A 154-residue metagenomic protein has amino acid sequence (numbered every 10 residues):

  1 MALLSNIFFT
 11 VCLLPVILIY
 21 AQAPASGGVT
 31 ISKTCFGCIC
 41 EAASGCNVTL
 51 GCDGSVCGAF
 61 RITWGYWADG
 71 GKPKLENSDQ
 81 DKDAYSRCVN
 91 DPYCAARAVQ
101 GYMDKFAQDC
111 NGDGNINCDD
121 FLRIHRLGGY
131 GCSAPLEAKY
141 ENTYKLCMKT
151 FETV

Functional and structural regions predicted by a protein language model:
M1-C12: Classical eukaryotic N-terminal signal peptides for Sec-dependent ER targeting/secretion, especially the positively
L13-T30, T34: N-terminal signal peptide
Q22-S26, A138-V154: C-terminal helix/juxtamembrane-tail motif
T30-N47, I62, V99, F121-G129: Short, functionally critical alpha-helical segments immediately adjacent to catalytic or ligand/cofactor-binding
A43, G54-Y66: Eukaryote-specific detector of the first structured module of a protein
N47-G51, G70-K72: Short, solvent-exposed loop/turn elements at domain surfaces
A68-C132, K145-T150: Alpha-helical segment that forms one wall of the substrate-binding/catalytic cleft in peptidoglycan-active domains
